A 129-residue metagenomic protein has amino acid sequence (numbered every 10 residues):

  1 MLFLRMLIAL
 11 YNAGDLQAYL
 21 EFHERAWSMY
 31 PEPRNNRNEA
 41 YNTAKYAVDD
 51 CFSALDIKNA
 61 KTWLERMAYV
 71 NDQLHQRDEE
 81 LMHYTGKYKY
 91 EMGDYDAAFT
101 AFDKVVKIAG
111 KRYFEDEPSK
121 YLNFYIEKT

Functional and structural regions predicted by a protein language model:
E24, S28, Y90-R112: TPR/TPR-like (Sel1-like) alpha-helical repeat modules
P31-H75: Alpha-helical adaptor scaffolds
P33-R37, D72-D78, K107-K120: Boundary/linker segments of alpha-helical solenoid repeat arrays
